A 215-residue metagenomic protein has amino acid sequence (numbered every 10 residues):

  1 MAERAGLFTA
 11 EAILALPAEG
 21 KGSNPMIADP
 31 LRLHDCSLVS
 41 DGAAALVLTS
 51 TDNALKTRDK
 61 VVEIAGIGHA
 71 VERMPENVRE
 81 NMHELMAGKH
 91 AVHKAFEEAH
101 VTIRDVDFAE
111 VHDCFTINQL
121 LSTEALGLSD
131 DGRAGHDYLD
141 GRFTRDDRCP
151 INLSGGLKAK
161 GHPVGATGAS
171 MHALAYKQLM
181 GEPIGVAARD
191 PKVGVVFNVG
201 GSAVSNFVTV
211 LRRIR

Functional and structural regions predicted by a protein language model:
M1-M82, E97-E98, I103-D105, L120-P163 (+1 more regions): Acyl-thioester C-C bond-transforming condensing/cleaving domain
A87, A91, N118, M171: Charged catalytic carboxylate motif
D107-V111: Short glycine-rich phosphate-binding loop at a beta-alpha junction
